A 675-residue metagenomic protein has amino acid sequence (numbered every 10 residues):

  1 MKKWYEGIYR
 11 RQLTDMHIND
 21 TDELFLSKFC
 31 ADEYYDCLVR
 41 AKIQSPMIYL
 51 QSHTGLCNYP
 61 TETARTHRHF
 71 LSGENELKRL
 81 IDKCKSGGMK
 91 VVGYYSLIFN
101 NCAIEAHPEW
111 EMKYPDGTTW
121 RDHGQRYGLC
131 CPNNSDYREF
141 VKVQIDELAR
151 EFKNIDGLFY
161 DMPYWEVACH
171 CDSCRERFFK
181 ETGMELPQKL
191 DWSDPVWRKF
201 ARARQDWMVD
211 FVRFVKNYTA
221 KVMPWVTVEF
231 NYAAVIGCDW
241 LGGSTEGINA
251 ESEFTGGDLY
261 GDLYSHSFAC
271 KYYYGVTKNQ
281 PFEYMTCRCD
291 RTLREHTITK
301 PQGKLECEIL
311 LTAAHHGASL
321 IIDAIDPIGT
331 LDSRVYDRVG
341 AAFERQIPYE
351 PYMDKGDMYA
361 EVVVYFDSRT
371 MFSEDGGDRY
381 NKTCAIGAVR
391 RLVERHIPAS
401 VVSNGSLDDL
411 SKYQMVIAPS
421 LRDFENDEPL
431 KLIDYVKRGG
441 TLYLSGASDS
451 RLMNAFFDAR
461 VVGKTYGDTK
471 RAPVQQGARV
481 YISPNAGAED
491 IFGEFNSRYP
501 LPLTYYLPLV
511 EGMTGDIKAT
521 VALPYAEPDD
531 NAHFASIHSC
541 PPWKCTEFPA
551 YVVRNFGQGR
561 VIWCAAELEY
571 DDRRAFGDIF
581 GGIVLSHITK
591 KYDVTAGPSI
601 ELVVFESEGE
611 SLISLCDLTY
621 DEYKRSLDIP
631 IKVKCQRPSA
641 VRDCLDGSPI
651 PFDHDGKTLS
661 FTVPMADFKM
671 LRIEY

Functional and structural regions predicted by a protein language model:
M1-T14, D22-L26, Y352: N-terminal carbohydrate-binding accessory modules
E6-I8, C37, V91-V92, W197-R198 (+3 more regions): Carbohydrate-binding surfaces of carbohydrate-active enzymes
R10, I43-S45, I155-D156, A318-S319 (+1 more regions): Short acidic/polar active-site loop segments enriched in Thr and Asp
H17-F29, R126-F140, R294-Q302: Active-site mouth loops of central-metabolism enzymes
D22-A41, E62-G87, D210-F211, N381-T383 (+1 more regions): Aromatic- and glycine-enriched glycan-recognition loops and surfaces that form the carbohydrate-binding subsites
F29-T54, I309, R391-R395: Catalytic domains of carbohydrate-active enzymes, especially glycoside hydrolases
V39-N75, F99-T118, G124, F152 (+4 more regions): Aromatic-lined carbohydrate-binding/catalytic grooves of carbohydrate-active enzymes
G93, L97-F152, M162, R177-F178 (+1 more regions): Active-site-adjacent "subsite" loops/lids of carbohydrate-active enzymes
